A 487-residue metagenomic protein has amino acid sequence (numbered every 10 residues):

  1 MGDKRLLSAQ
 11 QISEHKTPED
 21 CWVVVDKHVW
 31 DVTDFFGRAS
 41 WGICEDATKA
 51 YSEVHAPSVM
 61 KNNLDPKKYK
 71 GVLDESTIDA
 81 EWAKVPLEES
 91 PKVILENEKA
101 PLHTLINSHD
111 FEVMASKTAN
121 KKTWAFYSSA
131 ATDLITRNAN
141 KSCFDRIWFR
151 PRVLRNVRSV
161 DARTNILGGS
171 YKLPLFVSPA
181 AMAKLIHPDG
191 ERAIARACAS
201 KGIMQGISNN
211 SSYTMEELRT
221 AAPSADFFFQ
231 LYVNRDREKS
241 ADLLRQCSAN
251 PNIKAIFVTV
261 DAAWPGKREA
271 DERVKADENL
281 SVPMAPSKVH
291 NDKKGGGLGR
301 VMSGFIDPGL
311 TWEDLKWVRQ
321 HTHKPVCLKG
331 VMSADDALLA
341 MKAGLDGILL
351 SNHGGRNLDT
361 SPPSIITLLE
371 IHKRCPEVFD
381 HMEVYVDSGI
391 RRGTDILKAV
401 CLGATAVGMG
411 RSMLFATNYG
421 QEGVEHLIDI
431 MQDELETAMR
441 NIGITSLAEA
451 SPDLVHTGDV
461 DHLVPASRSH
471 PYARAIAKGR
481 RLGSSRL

Functional and structural regions predicted by a protein language model:
M1-K121: Histidine-anchored, small-residue-rich loop motif
A83-G168, E278-V289, L298-L310, A450 (+1 more regions): An N-cap/entry alpha-helix motif that binds or orients negatively charged groups
N140, T360-R374, T417-E436: C-terminal helical cap(s) of enzyme catalytic domains, especially alpha/beta-barrels
A162, A181-A183, S208-M215, A334: Short glycine-enriched loops at secondary-structure junctions
S170-N210: Glycine-rich active-site/cofactor-binding loop and its immediate structural neighborhood
M182, R196, T220-A221, E238-V386 (+1 more regions): Alpha/beta enzyme core
S200-A221, A225-K239: A gly/proline- and charged-residue-enriched helix-loop-helix capping module
Q421-H462: Internal helix-turn-beta structural module
